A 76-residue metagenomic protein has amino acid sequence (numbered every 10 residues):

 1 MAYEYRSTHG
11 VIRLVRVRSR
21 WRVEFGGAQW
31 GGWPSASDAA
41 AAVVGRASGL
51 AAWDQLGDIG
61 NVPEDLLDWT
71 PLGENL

Functional and structural regions predicted by a protein language model:
M1-T8, G49: Short, basic/low-complexity N-terminal boundary segments at the transition from targeting/disordered tails
Y5-Q29: Short aromatic-glycine-(Arg/Gly/Cys) micro-motifs in beta-strand/loop hairpins
W30-L76: Mixed-charge, Lys/Arg-enriched low-complexity segments
